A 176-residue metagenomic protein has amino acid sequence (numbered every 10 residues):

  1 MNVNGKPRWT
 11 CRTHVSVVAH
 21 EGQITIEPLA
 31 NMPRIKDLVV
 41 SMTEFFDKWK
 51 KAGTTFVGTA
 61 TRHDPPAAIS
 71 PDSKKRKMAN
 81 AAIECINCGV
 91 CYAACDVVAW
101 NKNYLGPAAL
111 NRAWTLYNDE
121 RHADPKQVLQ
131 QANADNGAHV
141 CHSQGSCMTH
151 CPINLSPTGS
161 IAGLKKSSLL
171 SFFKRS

Functional and structural regions predicted by a protein language model:
M1-A30: Hydrophobic/aromatic-rich structural module bridging two neighboring secondary-structure elements via a short loop
I26-S176: Ferredoxin-type iron-sulfur electron-transfer modules in oxidoreductases and energy-metabolism complexes
